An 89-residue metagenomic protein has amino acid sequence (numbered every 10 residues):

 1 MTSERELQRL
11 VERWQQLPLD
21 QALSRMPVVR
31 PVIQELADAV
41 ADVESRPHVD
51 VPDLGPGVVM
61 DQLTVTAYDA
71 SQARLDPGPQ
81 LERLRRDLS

Functional and structural regions predicted by a protein language model:
M1-L36, R85: Short terminal alpha-helical segments
V11, Q15, A37, A41 (+2 more regions): Alpha-helical repeat scaffolds in large eukaryotic proteins
Q15-A22, S45-H48, L75: Short, flexible helix-adjacent loops and helix caps
A39-D53: Short, solvent-exposed, charged loop/turn and helix-capping segments that join or cap alpha-helices on peripheral
V51-Q62: Short, well-ordered alpha-helical segments that carry or flank key catalytic/ligand-binding motifs at enzyme/regulatory
D61-S89: Amphipathic alpha-helical binding modules
